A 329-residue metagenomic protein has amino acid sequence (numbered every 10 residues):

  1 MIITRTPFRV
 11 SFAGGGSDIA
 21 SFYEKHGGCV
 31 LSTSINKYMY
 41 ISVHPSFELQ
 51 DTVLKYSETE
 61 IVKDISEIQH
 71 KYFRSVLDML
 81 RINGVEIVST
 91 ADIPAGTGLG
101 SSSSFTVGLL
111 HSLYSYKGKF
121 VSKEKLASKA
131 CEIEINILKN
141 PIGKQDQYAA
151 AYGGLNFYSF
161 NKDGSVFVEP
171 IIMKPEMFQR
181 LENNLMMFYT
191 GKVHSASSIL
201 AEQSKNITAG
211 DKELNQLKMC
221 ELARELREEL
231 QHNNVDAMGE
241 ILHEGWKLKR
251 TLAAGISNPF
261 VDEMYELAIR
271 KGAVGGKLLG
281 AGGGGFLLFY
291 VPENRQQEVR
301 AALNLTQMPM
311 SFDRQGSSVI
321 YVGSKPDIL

Functional and structural regions predicted by a protein language model:
M1-S11, D18-S21, V30-S32, Y38-R81 (+4 more regions): C-terminal nucleotide
Y23-K25, G100-S101, P141-I142: Short glycine/proline-enriched turns and hinge-like loops at secondary-structure junctions
I82-V88: Conserved catalytic cysteine-centered active-site region of acyl-thioester-dependent Claisen-condensing enzymes
T90-T97, V274: Short pre-catalytic strand/loop immediately N-terminal to key active-site residues, enriched for Gly-Thr
T97-G100, L252-A253: Short helix-coil transition sites and intra-membrane helix breaks within transmembrane domains of multi-pass
L99-K123, A151: DPxDG-like acidic metal-binding loop motif
G284: Glycine-rich active-site/cofactor-binding loop and its immediate structural neighborhood
